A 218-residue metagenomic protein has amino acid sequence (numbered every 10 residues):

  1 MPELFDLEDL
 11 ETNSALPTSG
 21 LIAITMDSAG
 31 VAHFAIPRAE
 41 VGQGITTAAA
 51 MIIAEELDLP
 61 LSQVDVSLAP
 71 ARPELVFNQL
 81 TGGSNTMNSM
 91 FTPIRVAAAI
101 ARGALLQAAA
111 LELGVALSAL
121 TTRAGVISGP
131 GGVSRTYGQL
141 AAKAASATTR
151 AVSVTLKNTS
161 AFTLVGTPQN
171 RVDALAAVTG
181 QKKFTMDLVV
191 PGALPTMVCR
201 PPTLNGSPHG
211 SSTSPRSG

Functional and structural regions predicted by a protein language model:
M1-G218: Cofactor-binding beta-sheet edge motifs in enzyme active sites
